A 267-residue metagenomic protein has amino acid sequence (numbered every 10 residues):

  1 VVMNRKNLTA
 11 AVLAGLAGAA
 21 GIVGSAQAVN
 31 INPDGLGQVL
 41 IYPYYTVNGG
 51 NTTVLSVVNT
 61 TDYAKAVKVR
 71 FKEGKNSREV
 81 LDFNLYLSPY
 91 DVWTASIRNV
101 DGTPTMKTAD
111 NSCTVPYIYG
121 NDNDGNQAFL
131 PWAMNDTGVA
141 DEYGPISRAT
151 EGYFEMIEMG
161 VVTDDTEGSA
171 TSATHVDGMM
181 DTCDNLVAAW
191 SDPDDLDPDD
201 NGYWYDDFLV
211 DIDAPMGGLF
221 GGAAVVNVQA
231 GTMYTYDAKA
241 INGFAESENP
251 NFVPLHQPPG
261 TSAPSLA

Functional and structural regions predicted by a protein language model:
V1-Q27: Gram-negative bacterial Sec-dependent N-terminal signal peptides
A28-V58: A structural motif detector for short, solvent-exposed N-terminal "entry" segments of globular domains
N30, D82-L85: Beta-strand-rich interaction surfaces with strong enrichment in secreted/lumenal proteins
L40, W93-A95: Short strand-edge motifs at loop-to-beta-strand transitions and within beta-strands of extracellular beta-rich domains
T53, Y63-V67, P250-N251: Short beta-strand/loop motifs in extracellular/secreted proteins, especially within beta-sandwich accessory domains
V57-Y63, E73: Asparagine-centered strand-capping/turn motif at beta-strand->loop junctions
R70-F83: Short beta-strand and strand-turn-strand segments in soluble, beta-rich domains
L85-L87, S96-A267: Long, compositionally biased low-complexity segments
